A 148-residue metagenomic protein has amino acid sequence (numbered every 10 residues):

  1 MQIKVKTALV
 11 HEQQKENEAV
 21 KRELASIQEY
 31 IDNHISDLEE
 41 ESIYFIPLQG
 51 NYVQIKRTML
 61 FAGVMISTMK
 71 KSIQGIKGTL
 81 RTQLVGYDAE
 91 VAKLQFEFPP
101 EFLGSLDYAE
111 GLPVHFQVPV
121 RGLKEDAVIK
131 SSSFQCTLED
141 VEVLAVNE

Functional and structural regions predicted by a protein language model:
M1-L60, K70-Q74, Y108, L112-E148: Membrane engagement elements in two modes
G63-M65: Buried hydrophobic-core signal for structured, non-transmembrane domains
K70-Y108: The feature marks short-to-medium sequence segments in extracytoplasmic or secretory-pathway proteins
